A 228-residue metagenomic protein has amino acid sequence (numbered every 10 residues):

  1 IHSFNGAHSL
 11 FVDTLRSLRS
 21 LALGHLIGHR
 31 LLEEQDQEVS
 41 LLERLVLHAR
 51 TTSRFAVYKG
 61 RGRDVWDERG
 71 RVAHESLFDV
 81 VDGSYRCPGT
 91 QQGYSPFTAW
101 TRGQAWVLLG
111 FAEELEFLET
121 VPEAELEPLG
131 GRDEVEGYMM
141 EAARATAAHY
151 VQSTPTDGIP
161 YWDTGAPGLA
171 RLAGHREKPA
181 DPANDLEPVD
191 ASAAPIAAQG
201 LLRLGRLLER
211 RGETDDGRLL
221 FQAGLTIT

Functional and structural regions predicted by a protein language model:
I1-T228: Glycan-recognition and catalytic cores of secretory/periplasmic carbohydrate-active enzymes
